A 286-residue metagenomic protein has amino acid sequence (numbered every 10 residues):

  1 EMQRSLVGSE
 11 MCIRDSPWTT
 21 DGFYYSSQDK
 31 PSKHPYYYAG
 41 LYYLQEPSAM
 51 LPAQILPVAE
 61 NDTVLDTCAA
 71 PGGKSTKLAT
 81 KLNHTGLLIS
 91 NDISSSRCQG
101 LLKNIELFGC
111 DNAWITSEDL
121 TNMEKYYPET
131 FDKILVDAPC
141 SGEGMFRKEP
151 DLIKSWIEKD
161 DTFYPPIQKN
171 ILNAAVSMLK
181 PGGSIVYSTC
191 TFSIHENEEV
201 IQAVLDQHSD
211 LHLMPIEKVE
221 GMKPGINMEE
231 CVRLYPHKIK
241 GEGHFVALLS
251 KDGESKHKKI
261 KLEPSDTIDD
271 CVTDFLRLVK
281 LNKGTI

Functional and structural regions predicted by a protein language model:
E1-I13: Single conserved hydrophobic/aromatic residue that forms the stacking wall/gate of nucleotide- or nucleobase-binding
A59-E60, E124-L135: A short acidic, Gly/Pro-enriched loop at the edge of an enzyme's catalytic core that lines a small-molecule cofactor
N61-C68: Conserved class I S-adenosyl-L-methionine
P71-H84: Conserved SAM-binding loop of SAM-dependent methyltransferases across substrates and taxa, primarily the Class I
N83, L179-P181: Helix-to-beta-strand junctions that scaffold the AdoMet/dcAdoMet cofactor pocket in Class I SAM-dependent enzymes
I93-P128: S-adenosyl-L-methionine
S96, K133-N173, V186, C190-N197: Mobile active-site "lid"/loop adjacent to the S-adenosyl-L-methionine
T191-I286: C-terminal catalytic and target-recognition region of SAM-dependent MTase-like enzymes, primarily methyltransferases
